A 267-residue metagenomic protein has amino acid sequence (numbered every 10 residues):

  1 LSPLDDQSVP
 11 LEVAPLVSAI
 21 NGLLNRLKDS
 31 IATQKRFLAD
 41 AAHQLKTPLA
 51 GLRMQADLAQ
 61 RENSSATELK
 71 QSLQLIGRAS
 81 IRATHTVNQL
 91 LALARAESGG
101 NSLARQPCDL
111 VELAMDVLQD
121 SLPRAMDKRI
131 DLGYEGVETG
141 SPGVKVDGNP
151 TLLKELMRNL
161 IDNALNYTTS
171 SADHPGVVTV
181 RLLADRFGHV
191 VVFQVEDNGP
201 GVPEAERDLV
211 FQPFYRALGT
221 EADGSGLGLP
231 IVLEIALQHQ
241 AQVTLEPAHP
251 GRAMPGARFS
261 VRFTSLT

Functional and structural regions predicted by a protein language model:
L1-A41, L45, A50-T67, R95 (+4 more regions): Membrane-proximal HAMP signal-relay module
P10, A14, A104-Q119: A conserved beta-strand-to-alpha-helix junction within the catalytic ATP-binding
E68, S98-L103, G143-G148: Conserved micro-motifs of the catalytic ATP-binding
R78-A83: Short alpha-helical segment of the dimerization/phosphotransfer core of two-component systems
R124-T139: Short conserved segments within the C-terminal catalytic ATPase subdomain
A164-L165: Short helix-loop "hinge" at the ATP-lid/N-box region of the Bergerat-fold HATPase_c
V202-F214: Short conserved segment of the HATPase_c
Q240-G251: Glycine-rich ATP-binding loops of the HATPase_c
